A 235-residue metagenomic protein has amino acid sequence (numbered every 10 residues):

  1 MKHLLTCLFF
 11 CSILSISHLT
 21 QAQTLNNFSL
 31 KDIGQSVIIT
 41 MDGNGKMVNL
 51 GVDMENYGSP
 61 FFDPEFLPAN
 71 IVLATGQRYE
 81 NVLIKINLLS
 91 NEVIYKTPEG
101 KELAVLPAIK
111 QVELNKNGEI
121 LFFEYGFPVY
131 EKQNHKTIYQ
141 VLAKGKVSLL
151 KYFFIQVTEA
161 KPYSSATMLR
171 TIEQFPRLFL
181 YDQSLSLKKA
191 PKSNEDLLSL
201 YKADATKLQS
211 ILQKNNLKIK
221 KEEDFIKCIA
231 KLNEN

Functional and structural regions predicted by a protein language model:
M1-N26, C228: Bacterial Sec-dependent N-terminal signal peptides
H18-G58: Sec-dependent signal peptide cleavage junction
F28-I33, V105-A108, L114-N115, S193: General structural signal for secondary-structure boundaries
F62-K188: Aromatic-patch recognition
M168-R170, Y181-L187, K192-L208: Extended, compositionally simple fibrous regions characteristic of intermediate-filament-like scaffolds
L198-N235: Long, compositionally biased interface segments
